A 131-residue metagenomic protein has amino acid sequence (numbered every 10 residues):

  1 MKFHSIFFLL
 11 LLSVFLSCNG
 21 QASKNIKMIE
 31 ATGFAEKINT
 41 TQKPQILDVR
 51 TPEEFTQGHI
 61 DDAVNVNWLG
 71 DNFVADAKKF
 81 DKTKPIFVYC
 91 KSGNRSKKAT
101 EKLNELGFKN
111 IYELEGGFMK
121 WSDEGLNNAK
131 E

Functional and structural regions predicted by a protein language model:
K2-I6, L16-P44, E53-K84, K91-E131: Rhodanese-like catalytic fold shared by cysteine-dependent sulfurtransferases and DSP/PTP-type phosphatases
F8-L12: Hydrophobic helical h-region of N-terminal Sec-dependent signal peptides in bacterial secretory/periplasmic proteins
R50: Short strand-turn motif at the edge of the Rossmann-like AdoMet-binding core
